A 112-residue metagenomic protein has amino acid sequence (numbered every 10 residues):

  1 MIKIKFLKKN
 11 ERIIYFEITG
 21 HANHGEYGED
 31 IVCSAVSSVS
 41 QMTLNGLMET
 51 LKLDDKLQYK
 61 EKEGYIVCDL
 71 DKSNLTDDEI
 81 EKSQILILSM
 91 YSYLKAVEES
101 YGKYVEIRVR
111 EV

Functional and structural regions predicted by a protein language model:
M1-I31, Q41, N45-V112: N-terminal intrinsically disordered, cationic/polar leader segments that include organellar targeting peptides
V32-V36: Short, conserved glycine- and acidic-residue-centered signature motifs in active-site or ligand-binding loops
